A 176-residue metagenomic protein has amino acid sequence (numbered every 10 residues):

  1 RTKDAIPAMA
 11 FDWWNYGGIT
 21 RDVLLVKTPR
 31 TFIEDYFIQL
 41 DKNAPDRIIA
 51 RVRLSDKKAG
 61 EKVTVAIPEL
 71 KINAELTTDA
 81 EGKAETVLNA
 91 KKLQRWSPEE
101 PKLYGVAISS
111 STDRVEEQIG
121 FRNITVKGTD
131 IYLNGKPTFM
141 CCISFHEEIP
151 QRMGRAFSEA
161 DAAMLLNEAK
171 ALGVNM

Functional and structural regions predicted by a protein language model:
R1-M176: Secreted/periplasmic carbohydrate-active enzymes, especially glycoside hydrolases
